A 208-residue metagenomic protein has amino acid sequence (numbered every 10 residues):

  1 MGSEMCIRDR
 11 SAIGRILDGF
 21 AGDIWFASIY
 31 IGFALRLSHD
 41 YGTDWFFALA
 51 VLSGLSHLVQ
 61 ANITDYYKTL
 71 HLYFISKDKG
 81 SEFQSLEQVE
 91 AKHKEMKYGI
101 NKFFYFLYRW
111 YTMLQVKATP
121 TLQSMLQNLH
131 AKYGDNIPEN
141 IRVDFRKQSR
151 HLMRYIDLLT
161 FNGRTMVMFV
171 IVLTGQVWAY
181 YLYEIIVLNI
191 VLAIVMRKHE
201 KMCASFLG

Functional and structural regions predicted by a protein language model:
M1-I7: Short, small-residue-biased leader/transition segments that mark boundaries at the very start of proteins
D9-A61, L173: Multi-pass membrane catalytic core of lipid/isoprenoid biosynthesis enzymes
S56-H57, Y66-G208: C-terminal membrane-associated helical module and adjoining short loops/tails
